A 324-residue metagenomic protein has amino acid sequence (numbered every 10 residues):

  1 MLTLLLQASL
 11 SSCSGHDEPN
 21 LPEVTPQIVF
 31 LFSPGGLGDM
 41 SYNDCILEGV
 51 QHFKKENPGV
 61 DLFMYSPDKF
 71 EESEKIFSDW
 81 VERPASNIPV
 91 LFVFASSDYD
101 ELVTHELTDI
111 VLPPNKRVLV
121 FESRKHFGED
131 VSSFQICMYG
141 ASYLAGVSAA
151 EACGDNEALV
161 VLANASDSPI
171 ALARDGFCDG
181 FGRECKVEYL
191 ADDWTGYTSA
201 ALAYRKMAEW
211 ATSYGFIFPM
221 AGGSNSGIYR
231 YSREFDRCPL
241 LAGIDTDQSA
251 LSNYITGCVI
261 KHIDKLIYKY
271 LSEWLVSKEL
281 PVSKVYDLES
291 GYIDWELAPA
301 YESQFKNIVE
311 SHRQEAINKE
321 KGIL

Functional and structural regions predicted by a protein language model:
S11-S12: C-terminal motif of bacterial Sec signal peptides marking the signal peptidase cleavage site
I28-G49, F53, M64-F70, P169-I170: Extracytoplasmic "Venus flytrap"
V50, Y143-E184, P281-Q304: An alpha-beta-alpha
L62-E82, D193-E209: Structural motif
S86-S97, F121, T212-G223, A242-I244: Periplasmic-binding protein-like
V111-I136, T246-Y254: Flexible loop/hinge segments that line or gate small-molecule binding clefts
F134-E157, V259-K278: Hydrophobic alpha-helical segments within soluble ligand-binding/sensing domains
T246-W295: Flexible loop/turn connectors
